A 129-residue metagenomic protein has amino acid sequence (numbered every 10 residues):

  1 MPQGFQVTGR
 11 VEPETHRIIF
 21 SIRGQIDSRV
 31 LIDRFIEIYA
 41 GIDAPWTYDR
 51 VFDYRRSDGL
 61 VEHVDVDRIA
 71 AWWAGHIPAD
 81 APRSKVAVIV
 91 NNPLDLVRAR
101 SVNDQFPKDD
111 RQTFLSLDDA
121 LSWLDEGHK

Functional and structural regions predicted by a protein language model:
M1-K129: Amphipathic, Lys/Arg-enriched alpha-helical "gate/interface" segment within cytosolic domains that mediates
